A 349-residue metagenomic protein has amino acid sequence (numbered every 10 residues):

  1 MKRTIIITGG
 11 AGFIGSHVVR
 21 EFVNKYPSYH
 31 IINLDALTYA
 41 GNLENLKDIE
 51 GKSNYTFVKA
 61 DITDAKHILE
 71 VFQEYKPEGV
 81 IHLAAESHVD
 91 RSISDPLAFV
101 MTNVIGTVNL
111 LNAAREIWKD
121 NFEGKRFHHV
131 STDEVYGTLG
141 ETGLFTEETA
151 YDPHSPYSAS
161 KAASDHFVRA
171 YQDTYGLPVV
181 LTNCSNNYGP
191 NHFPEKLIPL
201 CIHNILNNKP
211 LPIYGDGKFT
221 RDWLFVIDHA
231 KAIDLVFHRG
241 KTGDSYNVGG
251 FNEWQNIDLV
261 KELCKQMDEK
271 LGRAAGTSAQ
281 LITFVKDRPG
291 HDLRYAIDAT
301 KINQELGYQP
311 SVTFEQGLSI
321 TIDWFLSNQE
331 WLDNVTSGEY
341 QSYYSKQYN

Functional and structural regions predicted by a protein language model:
M1-N187, I227, F237, N328 (+1 more regions): N-terminal Rossmann-like NAD(P)+-binding domain of SDR-like oxidoreductases, especially those catalyzing
T4-I5, A60-T63, P199, H203-N349: C-terminal substrate-binding subdomain of Rossmann-fold SDR/epimerase-dehydratase oxidoreductases
G9, F13, R126, S155 (+6 more regions): Amphipathic alpha-helical recognition patches that constitute DNA-binding helices
G10-S16, N42, T107, T138 (+8 more regions): Gly/Ser/Thr-rich helix-start
V18, G140, H192, L197 (+2 more regions): Acidic donor-diphosphate engagement hotspot in glycosyltransferases and nucleotidyltransferases that stabilizes
I49, G143, P194-I202: A glycine/serine/threonine-rich, flexible loop-to-helix segment that serves as the NAD(P) cofactor-binding "lid"
K119, H128, G137-E141, G176 (+3 more regions): Proline-centered turn/helix-capping motifs that create local helix->coil transitions or kinks
